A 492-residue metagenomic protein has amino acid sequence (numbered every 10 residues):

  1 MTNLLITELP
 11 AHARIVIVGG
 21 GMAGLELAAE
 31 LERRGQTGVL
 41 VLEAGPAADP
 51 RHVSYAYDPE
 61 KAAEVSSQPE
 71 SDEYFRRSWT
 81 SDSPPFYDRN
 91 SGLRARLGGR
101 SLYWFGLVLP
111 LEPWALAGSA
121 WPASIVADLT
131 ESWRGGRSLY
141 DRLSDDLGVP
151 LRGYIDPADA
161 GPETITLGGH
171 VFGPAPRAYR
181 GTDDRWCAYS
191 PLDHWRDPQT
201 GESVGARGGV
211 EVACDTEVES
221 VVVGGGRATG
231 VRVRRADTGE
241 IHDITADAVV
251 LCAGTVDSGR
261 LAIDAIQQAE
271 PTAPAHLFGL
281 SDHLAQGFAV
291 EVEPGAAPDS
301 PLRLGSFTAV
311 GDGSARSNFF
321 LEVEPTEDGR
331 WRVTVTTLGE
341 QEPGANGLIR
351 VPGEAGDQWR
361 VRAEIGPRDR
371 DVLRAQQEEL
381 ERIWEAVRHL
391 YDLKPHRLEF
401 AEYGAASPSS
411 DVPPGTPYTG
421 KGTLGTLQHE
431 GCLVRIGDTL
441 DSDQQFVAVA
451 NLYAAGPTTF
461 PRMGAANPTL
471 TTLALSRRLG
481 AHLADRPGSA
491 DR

Functional and structural regions predicted by a protein language model:
T2-G118, E270-P294, A474, R478: N-terminal glycine-rich phosphate/pyrophosphate-binding loop and immediately adjacent elements
G20, T229, D369, G464-T472: Alpha-helix N-cap/helix-initiation motif
G21-M22, V256, T459: Residue-level detector of alpha-helix initiation sites
R33-L40, A44-Y57, V221, R232-R303 (+4 more regions): Glycine-rich loop(s) and the adjacent beta-strand/alpha-helix scaffold that form part
W79-S91, R100, P110, A273-W384 (+3 more regions): FAD cofactor-binding and catalytic pocket of flavoenzymes
W114-S220, G224, V387-L427: Conserved redox-cofactor binding core of oxidoreductases
D443-Q445: Hydrophobic alpha-helical segments
A448-M463: Short FAD-binding loop at a beta-strand-to-alpha-helix junction that anchors the flavin cofactor in diverse
